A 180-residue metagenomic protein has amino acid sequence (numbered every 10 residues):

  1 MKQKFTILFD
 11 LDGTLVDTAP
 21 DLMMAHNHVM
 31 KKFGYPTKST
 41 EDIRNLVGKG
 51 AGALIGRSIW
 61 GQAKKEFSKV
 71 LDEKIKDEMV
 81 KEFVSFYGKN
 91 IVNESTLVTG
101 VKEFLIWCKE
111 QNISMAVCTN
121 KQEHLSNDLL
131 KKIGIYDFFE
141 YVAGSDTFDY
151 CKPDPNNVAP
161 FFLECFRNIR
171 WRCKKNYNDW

Functional and structural regions predicted by a protein language model:
M1-N45, G56-I59: Active-site neighborhood of HAD-like aspartate-dependent phosphohydrolases
K2-L8, S85-V117, E123-N127, K152-P155 (+2 more regions): Short, acidic loop-to-helix structural element flanking the phosphoryl-transfer center in phosphate-processing enzymes
D21, G50-A53, H124-L125: Short alpha-helical
V29-M30, G50-V70, L129, F161: Helix-loop "lid/cap" segments that line or gate small-molecule binding pockets
K31-T37, K64-S68, Q111-N112, G134-F138 (+1 more regions): Short helix-capping segments at alpha-helix termini
F33, S58-I106, Q111: Metal-dependent phosphoesterase signature
N93-T96, Q122-D179: Substrate-recognition "cap/lid" segment bordering the active-site pocket of phosphatases
